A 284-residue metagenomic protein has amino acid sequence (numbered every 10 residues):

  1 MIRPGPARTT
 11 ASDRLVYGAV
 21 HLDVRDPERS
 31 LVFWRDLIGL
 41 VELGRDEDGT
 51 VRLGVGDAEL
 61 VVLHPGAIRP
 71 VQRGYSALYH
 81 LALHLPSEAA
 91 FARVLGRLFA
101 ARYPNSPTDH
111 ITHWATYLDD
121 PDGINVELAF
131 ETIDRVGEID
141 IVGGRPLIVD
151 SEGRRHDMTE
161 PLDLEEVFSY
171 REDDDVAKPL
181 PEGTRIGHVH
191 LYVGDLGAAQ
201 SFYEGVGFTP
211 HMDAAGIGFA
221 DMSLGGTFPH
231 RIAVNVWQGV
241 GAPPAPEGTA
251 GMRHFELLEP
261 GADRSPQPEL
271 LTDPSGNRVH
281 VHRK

Functional and structural regions predicted by a protein language model:
M1-G44, V55-P104, D119-H211, L224-K284: Glyoxalase I/VOC metalloenzyme domain signal
R45, T108-H110: Short, glycine/acidic-rich beta->alpha junctions
E47-G49, G197-A198, A215-A220: Short glycine/proline-centered loop/turn elements that form peptide/ligand docking sites
H110-H113, R264-P266: Short, small/polar residue-rich loop motifs at catalytic or cofactor-binding pockets
H113-W114, G123: DNA-contacting interfaces and partner/effector-binding or oligomerization modules in DNA-centric proteins
W114-Y117, I217-M222: Beta-rich nucleic-acid/ligand-interaction surfaces
